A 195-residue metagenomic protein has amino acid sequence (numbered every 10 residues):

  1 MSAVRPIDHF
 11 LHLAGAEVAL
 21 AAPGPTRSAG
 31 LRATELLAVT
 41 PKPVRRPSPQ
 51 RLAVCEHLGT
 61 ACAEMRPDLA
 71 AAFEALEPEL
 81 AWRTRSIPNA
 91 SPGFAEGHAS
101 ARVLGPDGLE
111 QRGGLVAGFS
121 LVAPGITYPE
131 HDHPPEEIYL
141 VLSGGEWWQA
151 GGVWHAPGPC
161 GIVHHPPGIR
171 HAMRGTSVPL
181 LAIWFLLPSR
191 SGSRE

Functional and structural regions predicted by a protein language model:
S2-P6: Intrinsically disordered, low-complexity terminal regions of plant proteins
D8-G113: A short, N-terminal "cap"/entry segment at the start of jelly-roll beta-barrel domains of the cupin/DSBH fold
A99-P106, L115-H133, P167-G168: Conserved short histidine dyad/triad with adjacent acidic residue
L121, D132, L140, P159 (+1 more regions): Conserved strand-loop elements at the edges of beta-sheets that form or border functional pockets
A123-I126, H133-G151: Glycine- and acidic-residue-biased ligand/ion/polar-headgroup-sensing regions
Y128-H131, W148-Q149, H165, R170-T176: Short beta-strand His + acidic residue motifs that chelate non-heme Fe in jelly-roll/DSBH and cupin folds
I138, G151-R170: Short acidic-glycine-tyrosine-enriched beta hairpin
G168-R190: Ligand-binding loop in jelly-roll beta-barrel domains
